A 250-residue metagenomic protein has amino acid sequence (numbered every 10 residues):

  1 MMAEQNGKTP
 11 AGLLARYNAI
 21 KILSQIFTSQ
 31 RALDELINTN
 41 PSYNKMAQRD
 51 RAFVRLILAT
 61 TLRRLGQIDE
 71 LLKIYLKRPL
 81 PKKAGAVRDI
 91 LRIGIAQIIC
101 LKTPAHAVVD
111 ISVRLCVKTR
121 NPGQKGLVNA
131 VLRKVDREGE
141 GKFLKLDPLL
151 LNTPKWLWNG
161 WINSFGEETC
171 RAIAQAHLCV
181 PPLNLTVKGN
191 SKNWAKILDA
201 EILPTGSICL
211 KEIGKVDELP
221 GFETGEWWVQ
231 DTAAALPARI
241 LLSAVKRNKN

Functional and structural regions predicted by a protein language model:
M1-F222: Class I Rossmann-like S-adenosyl-L-methionine
K118, I240-V245: Alpha-helix C-terminal capping segments
F222-L242: Conserved SAM-binding loop and adjacent beta-strand
K246-N250: Conserved class I S-adenosyl-L-methionine
